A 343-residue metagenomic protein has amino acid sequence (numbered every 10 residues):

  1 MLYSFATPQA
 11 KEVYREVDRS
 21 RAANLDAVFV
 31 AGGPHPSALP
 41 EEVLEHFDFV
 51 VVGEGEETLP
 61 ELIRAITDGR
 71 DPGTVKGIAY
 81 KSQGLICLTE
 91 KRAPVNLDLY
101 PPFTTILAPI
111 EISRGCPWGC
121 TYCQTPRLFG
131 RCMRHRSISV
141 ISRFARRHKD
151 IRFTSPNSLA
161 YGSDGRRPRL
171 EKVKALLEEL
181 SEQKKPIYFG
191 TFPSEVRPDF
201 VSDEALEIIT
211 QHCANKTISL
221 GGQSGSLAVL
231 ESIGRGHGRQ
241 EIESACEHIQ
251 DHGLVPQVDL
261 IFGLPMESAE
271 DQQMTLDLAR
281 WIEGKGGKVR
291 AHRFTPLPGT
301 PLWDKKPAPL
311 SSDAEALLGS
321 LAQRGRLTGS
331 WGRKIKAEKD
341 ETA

Functional and structural regions predicted by a protein language model:
M1-E90: Glycine-rich beta-alpha loop elements in corrinoid/cobalamin-binding modules across cobalamin-dependent enzymes
Y14-L25, Q124, S181, T210 (+1 more regions): Surface-exposed amphipathic alpha-helices with a cationic face
P40-H46, E204-L206, P265-W281: Catalytic cores of alpha/beta
V75-S113, V140, D150: N-terminal [4Fe-4S]-dependent radical SAM core
I78, C116, C120, I141 (+3 more regions): Conserved, mostly hydrophobic/aromatic
T105-S139: Canonical Radical SAM [4Fe-4S] cluster-binding loop centered on the CxxxCxxC motif and its immediate flanking residues
W118, T154-R166, L227-I233, F262-E270 (+1 more regions): Flexible glycine/acidic-rich beta-alpha junction loops that bind and position SAM and/or redox cofactors in anaerobic
R146-Q257, F262-E267: Conserved SAM/AdoMet-binding glycine-rich loop
